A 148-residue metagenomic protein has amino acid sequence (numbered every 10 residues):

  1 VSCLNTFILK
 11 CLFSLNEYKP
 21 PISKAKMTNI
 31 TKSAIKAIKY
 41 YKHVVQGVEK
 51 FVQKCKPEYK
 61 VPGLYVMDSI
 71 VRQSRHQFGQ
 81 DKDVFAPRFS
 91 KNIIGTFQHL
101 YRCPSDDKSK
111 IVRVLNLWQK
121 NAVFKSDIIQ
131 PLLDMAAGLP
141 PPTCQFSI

Functional and structural regions predicted by a protein language model:
V1-I148: Eukaryote-specific intrinsically disordered, low-complexity regulatory regions enriched for Ser/Thr/Pro/Gln
